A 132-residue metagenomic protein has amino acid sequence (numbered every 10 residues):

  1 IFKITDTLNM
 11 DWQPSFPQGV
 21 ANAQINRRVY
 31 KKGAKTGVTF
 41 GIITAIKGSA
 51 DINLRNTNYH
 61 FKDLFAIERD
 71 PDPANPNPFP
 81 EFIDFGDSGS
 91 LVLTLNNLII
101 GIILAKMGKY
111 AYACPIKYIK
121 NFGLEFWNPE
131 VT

Functional and structural regions predicted by a protein language model:
I1-P71, N75-P76, P80, L93-N96 (+3 more regions): Serine endopeptidase catalytic core focused on the charge-relay Asp
D84-S88: Short, small/polar residue-rich loop motifs at catalytic or cofactor-binding pockets
M107-G108: A short acidic/small-residue loop/turn micro-motif
A111-C114: A short, polar/proline- and glycine-enriched secondary-structure boundary/capping micro-motif
